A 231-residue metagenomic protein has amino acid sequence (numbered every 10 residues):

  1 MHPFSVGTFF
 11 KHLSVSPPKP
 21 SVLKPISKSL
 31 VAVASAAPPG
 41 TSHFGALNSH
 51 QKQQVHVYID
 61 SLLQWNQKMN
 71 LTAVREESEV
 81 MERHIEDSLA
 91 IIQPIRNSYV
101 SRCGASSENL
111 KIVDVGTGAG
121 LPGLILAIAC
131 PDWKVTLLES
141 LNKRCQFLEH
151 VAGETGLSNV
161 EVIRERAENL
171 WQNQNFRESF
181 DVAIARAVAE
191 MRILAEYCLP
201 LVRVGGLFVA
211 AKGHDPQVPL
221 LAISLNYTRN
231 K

Functional and structural regions predicted by a protein language model:
M1-R83: N-terminal auxiliary segments of SAM/dcSAM-dependent transferases
G45, M69, T155-S158, T228-K231: Residues at alpha-helix termini
L62, L126, K212: Residue-level signal for inorganic ion chemistry
N66, V151-A152, S224-Y227: Conserved hydrophobic residues forming the short capping helix/wall of the S-adenosyl-L-methionine
L89-V188, I193-E196: Conserved SAM/SAH cofactor-binding pocket of Class I
E196-K231: C-terminal substrate-binding/active-site "lid" region of AdoMet-derived donor-dependent transferases
